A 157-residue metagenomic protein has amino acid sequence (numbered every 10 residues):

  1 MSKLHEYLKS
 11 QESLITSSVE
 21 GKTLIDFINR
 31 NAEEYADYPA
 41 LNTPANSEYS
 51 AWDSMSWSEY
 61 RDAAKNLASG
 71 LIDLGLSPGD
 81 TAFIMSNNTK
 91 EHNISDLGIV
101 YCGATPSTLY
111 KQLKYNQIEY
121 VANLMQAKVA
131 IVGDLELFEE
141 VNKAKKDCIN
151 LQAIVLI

Functional and structural regions predicted by a protein language model:
M1-I28, P44: Flexible, non-catalytic linker and terminal segments flanking ANL/adenylate-forming cores
L24, S56-W57, Y115: Structural motif detector for alpha-helix initiation sites
L24-N31, A63-L67: Alpha-helical packing segments of well-folded alpha/beta enzyme cores
I28-M55: AMP-dependent adenylate-forming
S50-M55, A68-L113, N123: Conserved AMP-binding/adenylate-forming
Y101-I157: Structural core segment of the AMP-binding/adenylate-forming
